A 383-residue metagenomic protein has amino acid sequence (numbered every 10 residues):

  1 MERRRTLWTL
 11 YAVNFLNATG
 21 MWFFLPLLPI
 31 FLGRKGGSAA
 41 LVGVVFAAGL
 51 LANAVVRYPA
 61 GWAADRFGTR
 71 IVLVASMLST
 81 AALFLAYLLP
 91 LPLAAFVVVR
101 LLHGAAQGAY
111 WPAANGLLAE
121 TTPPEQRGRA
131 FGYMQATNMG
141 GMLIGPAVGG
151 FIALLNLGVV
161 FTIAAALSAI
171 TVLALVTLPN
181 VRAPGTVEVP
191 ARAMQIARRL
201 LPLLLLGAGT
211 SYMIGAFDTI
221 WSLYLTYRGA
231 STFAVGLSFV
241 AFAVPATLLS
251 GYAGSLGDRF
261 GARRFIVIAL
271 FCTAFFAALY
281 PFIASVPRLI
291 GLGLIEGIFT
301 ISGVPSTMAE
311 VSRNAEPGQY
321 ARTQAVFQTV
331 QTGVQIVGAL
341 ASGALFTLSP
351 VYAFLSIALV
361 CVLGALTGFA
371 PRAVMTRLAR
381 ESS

Functional and structural regions predicted by a protein language model:
R3-L50, P202, S211-R228, V235: Helix-loop boundary and gating motifs at the non-cytosolic
M21, L102-A114, I295-T307: Core transmembrane helices of Major Facilitator Superfamily
V56-G68, L249-G261, F346: Helix-to-loop junctions at the C-terminal end of transmembrane segments in multipass secondary transporters
G68, L89-A94, G261, I283-A284: Helix-breaking motifs and short loop linkers at transmembrane-helix boundaries and internal kinks in secondary membrane
I71-L85, A165, R264-A278: Structural signature of the two symmetry-related core transmembrane helices
V99-N138, E310: Cytoplasmic helix-loop-helix junction between adjacent transmembrane helices in 12-TM secondary transporters
A166-P184, T367-R372: C-terminal membrane-cytosol helix-exit motif in multi-pass small-molecule transporters
Q319-T347: A late C-terminal transmembrane helix in Major Facilitator Superfamily
